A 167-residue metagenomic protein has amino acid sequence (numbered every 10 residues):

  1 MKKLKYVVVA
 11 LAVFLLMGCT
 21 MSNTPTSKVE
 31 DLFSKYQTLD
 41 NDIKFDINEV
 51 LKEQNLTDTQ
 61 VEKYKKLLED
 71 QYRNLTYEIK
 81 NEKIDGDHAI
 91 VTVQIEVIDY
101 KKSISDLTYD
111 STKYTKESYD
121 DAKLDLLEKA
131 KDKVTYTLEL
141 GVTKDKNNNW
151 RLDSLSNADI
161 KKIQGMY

Functional and structural regions predicted by a protein language model:
M1-Y6: Positively charged n-region of N-terminal signal peptides that target proteins for export
L15-G18: C-terminal motif of bacterial Sec signal peptides marking the signal peptidase cleavage site
T20-E78: Core segments of small alpha/beta cavity-forming domains
I84-H88, K146-N147: Residue-level signal for tight coil/turn positions that link beta-strands
D87-V97: A short hydrophobic beta-strand element
I95-K101, K144-K146: Beta-strand elements of well-folded, non-transmembrane domains
D99-T135: Mixed-charge, low-complexity intrinsically disordered segments
E128-Y167: Short beta-strand edge/turn micro-motifs at domain boundaries
